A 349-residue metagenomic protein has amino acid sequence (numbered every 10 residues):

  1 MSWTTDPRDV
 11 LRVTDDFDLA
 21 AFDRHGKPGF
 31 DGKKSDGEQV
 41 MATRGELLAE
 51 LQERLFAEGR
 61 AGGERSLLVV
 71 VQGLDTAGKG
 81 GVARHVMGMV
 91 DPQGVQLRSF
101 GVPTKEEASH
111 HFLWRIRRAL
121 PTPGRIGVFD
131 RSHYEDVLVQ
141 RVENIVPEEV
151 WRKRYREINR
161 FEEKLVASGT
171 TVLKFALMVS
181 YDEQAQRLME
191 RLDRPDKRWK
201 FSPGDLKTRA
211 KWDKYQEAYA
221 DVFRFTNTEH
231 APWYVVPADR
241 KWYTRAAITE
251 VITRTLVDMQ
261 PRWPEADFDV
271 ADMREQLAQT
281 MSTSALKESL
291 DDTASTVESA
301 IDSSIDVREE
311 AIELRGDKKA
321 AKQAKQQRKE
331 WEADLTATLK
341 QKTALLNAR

Functional and structural regions predicted by a protein language model:
M1-R349: Glycine-rich phosphate-binding loop of ATP-dependent small-molecule kinases
